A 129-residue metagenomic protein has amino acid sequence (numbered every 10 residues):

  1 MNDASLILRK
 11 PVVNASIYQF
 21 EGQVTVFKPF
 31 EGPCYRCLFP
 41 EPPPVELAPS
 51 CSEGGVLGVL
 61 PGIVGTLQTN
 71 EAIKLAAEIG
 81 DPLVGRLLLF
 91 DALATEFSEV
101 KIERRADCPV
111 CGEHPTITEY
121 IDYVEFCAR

Functional and structural regions predicted by a protein language model:
M1-F27: ADP-ribose/adenylate-binding Rossmann-like module
D3, T66-V84: Oxidoreductase and adenylate-handling cofactor-binding alpha/beta cores
L8, C37-E41, A72-I79, H114: Change "in soluble alpha/beta enzymes" to "in soluble alpha/beta proteins
F30, G65, R104: Short metal-coordination and nucleic-acid-contact micro-motifs, chiefly zinc-binding Cys/His arrays
C37-V59: The feature captures the short pre-catalytic strand/loop hairpin that immediately precedes and shapes the active-site
G80-R129: Phosphate-binding loop/pocket of nucleotide- and phosphate-handling active sites
